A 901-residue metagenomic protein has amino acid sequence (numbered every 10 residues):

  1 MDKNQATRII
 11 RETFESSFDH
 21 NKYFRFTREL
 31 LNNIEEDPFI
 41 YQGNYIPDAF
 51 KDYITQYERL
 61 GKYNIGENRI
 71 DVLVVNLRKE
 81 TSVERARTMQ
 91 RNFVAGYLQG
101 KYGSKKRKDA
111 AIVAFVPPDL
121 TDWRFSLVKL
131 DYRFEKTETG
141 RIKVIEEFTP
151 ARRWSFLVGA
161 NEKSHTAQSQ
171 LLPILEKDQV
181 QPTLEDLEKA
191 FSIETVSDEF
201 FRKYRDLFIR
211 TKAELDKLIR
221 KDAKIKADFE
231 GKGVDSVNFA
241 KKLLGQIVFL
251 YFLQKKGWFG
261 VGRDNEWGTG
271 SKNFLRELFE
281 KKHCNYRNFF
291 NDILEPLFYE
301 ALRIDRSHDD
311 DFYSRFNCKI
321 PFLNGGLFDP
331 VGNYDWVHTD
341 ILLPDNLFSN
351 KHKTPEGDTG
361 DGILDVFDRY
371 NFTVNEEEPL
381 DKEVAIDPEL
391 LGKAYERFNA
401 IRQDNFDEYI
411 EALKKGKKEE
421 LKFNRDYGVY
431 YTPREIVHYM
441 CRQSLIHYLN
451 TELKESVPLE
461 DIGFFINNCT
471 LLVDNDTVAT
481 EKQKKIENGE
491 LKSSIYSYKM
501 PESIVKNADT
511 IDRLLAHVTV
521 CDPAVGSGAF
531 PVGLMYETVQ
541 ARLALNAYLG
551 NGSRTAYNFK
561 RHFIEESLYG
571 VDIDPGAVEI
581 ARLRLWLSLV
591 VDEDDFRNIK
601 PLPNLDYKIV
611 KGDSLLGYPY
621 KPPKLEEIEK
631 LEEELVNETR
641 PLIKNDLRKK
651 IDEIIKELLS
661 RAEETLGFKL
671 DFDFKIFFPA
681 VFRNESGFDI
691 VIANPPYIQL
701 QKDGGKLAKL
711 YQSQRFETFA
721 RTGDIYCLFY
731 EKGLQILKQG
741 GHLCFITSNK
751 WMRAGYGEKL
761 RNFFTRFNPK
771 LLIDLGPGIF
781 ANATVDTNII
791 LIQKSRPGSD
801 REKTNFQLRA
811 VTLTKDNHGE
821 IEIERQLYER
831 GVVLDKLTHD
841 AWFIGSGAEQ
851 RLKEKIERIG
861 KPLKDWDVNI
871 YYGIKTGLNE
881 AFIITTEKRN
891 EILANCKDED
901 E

Functional and structural regions predicted by a protein language model:
D2-G100, D109-G533, E537, V571-G576 (+5 more regions): Preference for the N-terminal adenyl/adenosyl cofactor-binding alpha/beta module
R107-A111, I564-S567, N604-Y607, Q739-H742 (+2 more regions): Short glycine-/polar-rich loops that comprise or flank the Walker A/P-loop and associated switch/sensor motifs
E162-K163, E280, C284-K353, R584 (+3 more regions): Polynucleotide-recognition surfaces of large bacterial nucleic-acid defense/processing enzymes
E199, F406, K418, V520 (+7 more regions): SAM-dependent methyltransferase catalytic-core segment centered on the flexible catalytic loop and adjoining short
E199, K203, L207-R210, S444 (+5 more regions): Alpha-helical scaffold elements adjacent to nucleotide-binding pockets in ATP/GTP-utilizing enzyme cores
F239, I247, Y251-L253, Q483 (+2 more regions): S-adenosyl-L-methionine-dependent nucleic acid methyltransferase catalytic domains
W258, H447, T451-E452, D509 (+6 more regions): Secondary-structure transition/capping motifs at alpha-helix termini and the adjoining loop/turn into the next element
V437, W751-M752, I779-F780: Glycine-/small-residue-rich active-site loops that bind phosphorylated ligands and cofactors
